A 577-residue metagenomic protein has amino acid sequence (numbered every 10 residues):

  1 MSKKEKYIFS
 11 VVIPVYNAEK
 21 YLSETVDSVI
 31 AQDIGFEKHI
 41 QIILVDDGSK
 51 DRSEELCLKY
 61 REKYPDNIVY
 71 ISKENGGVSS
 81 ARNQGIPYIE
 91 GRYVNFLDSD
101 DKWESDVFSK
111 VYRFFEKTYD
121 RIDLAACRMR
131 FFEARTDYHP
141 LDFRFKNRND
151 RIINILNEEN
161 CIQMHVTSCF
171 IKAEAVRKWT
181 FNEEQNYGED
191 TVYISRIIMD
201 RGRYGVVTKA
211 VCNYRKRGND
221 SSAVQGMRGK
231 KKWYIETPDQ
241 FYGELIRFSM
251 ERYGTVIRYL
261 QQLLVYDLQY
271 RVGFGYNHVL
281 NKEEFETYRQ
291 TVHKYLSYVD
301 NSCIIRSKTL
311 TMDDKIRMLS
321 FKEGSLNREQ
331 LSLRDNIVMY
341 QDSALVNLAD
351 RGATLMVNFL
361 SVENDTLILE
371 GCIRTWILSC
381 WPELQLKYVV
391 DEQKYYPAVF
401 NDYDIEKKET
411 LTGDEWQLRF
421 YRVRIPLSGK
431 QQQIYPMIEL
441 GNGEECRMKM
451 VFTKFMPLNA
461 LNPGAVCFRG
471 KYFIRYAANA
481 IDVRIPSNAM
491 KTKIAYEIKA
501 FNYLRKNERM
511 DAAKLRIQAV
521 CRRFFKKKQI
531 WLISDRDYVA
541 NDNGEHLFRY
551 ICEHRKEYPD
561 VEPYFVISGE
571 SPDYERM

Functional and structural regions predicted by a protein language model:
M1-E244, L264, A513: Nucleotide-sugar donor-binding/catalytic module of glycosyltransferases that assemble extracellular/cell-envelope
G76, I246, C552-K556: Surface-exposed amphipathic alpha-helices with a cationic face
D137-D142, E392-V399, D573: Surface-exposed loop/edge segments in extracytoplasmic proteins
Y214-G218, V224-G254, Y270, Y276-N301: Catalytic core of nucleotide-sugar-dependent glycosyltransferases
G243, T255-H278, C372-I373, I434: P-loop NTPase catalytic cores that bind/hydrolyze ATP
H278-N281, E286-I530, E553: Basic, ligand-binding patches in group-transfer machinery, especially extracytoplasmic/periplasmic segments
L369, E406-L411, Y435-M437, V520-C521 (+1 more regions): Active-site and donor-binding regions of nucleotide-sugar-utilizing enzymes
